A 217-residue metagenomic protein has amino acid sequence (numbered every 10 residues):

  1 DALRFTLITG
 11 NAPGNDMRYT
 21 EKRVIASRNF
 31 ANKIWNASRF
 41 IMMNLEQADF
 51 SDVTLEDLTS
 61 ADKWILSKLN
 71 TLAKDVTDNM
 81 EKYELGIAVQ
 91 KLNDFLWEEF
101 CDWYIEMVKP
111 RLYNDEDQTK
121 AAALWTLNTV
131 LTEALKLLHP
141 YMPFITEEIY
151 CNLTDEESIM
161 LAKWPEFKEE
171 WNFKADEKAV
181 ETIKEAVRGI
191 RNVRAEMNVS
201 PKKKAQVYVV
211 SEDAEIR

Functional and structural regions predicted by a protein language model:
D1-L58, T154-D155, I159, E196-K202: Catalytic adenosine-cofactor/nucleotide-binding cores of aminoacyl-tRNA synthetases and other
D1-R4, M17-I41, Q90-N93, A122-E147: Structured ligand/cofactor/substrate-binding pocket environments in proteins
A2, I8, N29-M42, S60-L72 (+1 more regions): Core structural elements
I8, A48-T77, E106-R188, S211-D213: Acidic, turn-prone loop/beta-hairpin segments
I41, N79, W103-E106, L137-L138 (+1 more regions): Short alpha-helical functional segments enriched in proximate histidine and acidic residues
M80-I87: Short helix-adjacent coil turns
I183-V199: Beta-strand-rich binding/interaction modules
A186, K202-R217: A glycine-rich beta-turn/hairpin centered on an aromatic-Pro dipeptide
